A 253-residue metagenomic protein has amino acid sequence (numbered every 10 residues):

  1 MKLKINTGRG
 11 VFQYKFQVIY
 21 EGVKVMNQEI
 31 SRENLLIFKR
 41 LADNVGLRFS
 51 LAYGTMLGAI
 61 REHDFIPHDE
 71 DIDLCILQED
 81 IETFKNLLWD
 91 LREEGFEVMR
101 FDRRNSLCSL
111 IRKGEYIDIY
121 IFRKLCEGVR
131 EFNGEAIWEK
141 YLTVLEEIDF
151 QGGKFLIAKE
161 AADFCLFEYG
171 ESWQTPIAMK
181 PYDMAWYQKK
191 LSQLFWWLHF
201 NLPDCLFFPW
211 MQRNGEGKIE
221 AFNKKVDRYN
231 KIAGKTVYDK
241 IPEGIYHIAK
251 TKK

Functional and structural regions predicted by a protein language model:
M1-K4, K253: Soluble, non-transmembrane catalytic domains of enzymes that act on hydrophobic metabolites at membranes
L3-G22: Juxtamembrane luminal stem/stalk of type II transmembrane Golgi/ER carbohydrate-processing enzymes
Y20-D43, L88-L156, F164, M179 (+2 more regions): Conserved catalytic core of two-metal-ion nucleotidyltransferases
K39-I72: Active-site nucleotide-donor binding segment shared across nucleotidyl transfer reactions
H63-T83, G152: Catalytic metal-binding acidic patch
A161: Functionally critical loop-and-helix segments that line ligand-binding/catalytic clefts of soluble enzyme domains
E168-W173: Glycine-rich, aromatic-lined ligand/substrate-binding cores of catalytic and carbohydrate-binding domains
T175-I177: His/Asp/Glu-enriched short active-site or ligand-binding loop at hydrolase and phosphoryl-transfer sites
